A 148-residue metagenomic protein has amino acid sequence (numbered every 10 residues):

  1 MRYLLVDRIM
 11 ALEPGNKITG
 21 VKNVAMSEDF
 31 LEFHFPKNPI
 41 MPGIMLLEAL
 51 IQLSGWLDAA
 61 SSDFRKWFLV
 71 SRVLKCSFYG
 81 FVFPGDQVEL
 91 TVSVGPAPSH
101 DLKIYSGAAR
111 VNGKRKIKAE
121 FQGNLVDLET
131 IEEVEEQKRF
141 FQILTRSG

Functional and structural regions predicted by a protein language model:
M1-M41: Catalytic strand-loop segment that frames the active site of acyl-thioester-processing enzymes
Y3-L5, V88, K103: Hydrophobic core residues within well-ordered beta-strands of beta-rich domains
D7-M10, L74, Y79, S93-G95: Conserved positions in beta-strands of structured domains
K22, T91-V94: Short, hydrophobic/aromatic-enriched beta-strand segments in well-ordered soluble domains
H34-P42, L46-W56, V70: Compact, glycine-rich, soluble single-domain proteins
L53-E89, A119-V126: Hydrophobic beta-strand-centered segment that forms part of the acyl-chain substrate-binding groove
P84-D86, S93-G148: HotDog/MaoC-like acyl-thioester-processing domains
